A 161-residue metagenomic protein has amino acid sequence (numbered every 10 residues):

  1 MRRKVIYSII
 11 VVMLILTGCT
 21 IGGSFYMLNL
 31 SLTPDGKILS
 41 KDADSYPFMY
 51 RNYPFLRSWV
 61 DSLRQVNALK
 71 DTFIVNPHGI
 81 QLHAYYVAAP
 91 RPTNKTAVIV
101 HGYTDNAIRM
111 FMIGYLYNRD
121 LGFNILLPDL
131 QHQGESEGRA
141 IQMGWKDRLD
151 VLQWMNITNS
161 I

Functional and structural regions predicted by a protein language model:
M1-T17: N-terminal Sec-pathway targeting helices
K4-V5, P47, T104, N124: N-proximal short alpha-helices
S8, V12, F55, Q65 (+2 more regions): Generic alpha-helix detector with strongest preference for long hydrophobic helices that associate with membranes
V11, L30, Y50, P54-R57 (+3 more regions): Generic alpha-helical secondary structure signal
L16-I74: An N-terminal hydrophobic leader/cap segment in hydrolases
V75-W154: Membrane-embedded segments
I157-I161: Primarily recognizes the serine-hydrolase "nucleophile elbow" in alpha/beta-hydrolase and SGNH/GDSL folds
